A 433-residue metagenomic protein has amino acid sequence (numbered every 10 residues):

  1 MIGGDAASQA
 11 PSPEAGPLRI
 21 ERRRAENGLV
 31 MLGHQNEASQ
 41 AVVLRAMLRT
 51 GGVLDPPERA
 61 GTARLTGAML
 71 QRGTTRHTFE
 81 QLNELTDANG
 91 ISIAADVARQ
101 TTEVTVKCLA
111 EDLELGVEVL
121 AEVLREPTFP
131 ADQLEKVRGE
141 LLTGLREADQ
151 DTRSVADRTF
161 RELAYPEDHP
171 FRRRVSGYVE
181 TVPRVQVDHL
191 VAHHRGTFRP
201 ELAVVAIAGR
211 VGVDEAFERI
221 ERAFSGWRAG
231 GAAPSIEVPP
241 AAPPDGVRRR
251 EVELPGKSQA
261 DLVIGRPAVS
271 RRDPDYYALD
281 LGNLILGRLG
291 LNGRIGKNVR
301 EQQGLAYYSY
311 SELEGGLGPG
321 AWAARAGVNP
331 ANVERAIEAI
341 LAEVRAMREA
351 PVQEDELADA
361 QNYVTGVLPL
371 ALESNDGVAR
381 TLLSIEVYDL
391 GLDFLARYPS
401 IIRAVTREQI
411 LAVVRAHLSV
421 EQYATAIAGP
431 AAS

Functional and structural regions predicted by a protein language model:
M1-P57, T75-E114, E147-L202, R222 (+6 more regions): Non-catalytic beta-strand/loop surface segments
G61-R72: Active-site SXXK
R72-R76, K107-E140, L289, Y310 (+1 more regions): M16/insulysin-pitrilysin zinc metalloprotease superfamily fold
L85, N89, V123-E126, R219-G230 (+1 more regions): Conserved short hydrophobic interaction patches
R210: Carbohydrate-associated surface elements
V364, L368, E386-H417: C-terminal structured "cap/appendage" subdomains that terminate the fold
